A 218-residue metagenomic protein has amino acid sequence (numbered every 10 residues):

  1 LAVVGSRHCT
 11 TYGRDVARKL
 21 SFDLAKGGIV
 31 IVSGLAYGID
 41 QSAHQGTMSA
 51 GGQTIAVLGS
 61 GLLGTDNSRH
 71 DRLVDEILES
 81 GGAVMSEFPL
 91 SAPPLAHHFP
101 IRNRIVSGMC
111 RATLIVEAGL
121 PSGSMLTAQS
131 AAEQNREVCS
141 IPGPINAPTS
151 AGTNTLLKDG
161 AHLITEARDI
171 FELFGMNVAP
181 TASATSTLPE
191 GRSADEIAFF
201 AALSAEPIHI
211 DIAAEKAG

Functional and structural regions predicted by a protein language model:
L1-G218: Glycine-biased, small-residue-rich flexible motifs in mid-sequence functional cores and linkers
